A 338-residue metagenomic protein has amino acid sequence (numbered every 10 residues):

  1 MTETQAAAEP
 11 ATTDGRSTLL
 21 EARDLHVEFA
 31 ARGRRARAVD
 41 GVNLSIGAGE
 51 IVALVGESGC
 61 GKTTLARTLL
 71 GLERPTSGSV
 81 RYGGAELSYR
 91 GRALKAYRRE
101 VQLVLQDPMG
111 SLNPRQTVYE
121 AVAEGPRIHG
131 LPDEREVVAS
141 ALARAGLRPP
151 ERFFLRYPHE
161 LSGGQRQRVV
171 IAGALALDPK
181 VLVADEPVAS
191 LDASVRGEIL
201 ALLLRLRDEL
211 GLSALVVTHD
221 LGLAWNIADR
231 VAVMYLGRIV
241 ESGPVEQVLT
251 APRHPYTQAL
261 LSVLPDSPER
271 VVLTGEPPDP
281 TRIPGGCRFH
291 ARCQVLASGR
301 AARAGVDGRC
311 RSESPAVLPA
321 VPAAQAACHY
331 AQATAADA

Functional and structural regions predicted by a protein language model:
M1-T250, Q332-A338: ABC transporter nucleotide-binding domains
T13-T18, R35, S242-A338: Short catalytic/signature loops enriched in Gly
